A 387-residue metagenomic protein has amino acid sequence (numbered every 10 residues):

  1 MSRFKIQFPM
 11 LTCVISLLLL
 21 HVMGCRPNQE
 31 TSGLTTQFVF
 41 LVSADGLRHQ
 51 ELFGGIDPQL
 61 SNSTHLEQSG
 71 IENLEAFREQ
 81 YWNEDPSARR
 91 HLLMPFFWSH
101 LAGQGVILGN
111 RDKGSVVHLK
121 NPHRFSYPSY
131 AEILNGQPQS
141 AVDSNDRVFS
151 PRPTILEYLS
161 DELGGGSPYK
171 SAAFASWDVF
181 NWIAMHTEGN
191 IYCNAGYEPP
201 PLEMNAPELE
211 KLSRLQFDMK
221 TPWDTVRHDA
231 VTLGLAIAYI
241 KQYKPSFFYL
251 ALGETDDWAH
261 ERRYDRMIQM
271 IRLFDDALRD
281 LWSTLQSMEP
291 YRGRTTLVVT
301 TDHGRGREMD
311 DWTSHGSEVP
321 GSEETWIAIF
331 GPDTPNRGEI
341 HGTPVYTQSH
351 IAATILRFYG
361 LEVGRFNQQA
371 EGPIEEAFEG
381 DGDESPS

Functional and structural regions predicted by a protein language model:
L11-H21: Bacterial N-terminal signal peptides
Q29-V106: Active-site-proximal N-terminal segment of extracellular/periplasmic enzymes that hydrolyze or transfer
T31-L34, G234, Y239, F248 (+1 more regions): A long, amphipathic alpha-helix that forms part of the scaffold/cap immediately adjacent to metal-dependent active
V39-L41, H49, L273-S314, I355: Metal-dependent active-site segment of extracytoplasmic phospho-/sulfohydrolases and closely related
G54, P58, Y81-Q242, E371-A377: Active-site-proximal alpha/beta segments of enzymes that process anionic O-linked groups
S63, V299-P332: Histidine-centered active-site microenvironments of extracellular/periplasmic hydrolases and transferases
L156-E162, D333, G342-E379: Non-catalytic, well-ordered alpha-helical segments in soluble enzyme domains
